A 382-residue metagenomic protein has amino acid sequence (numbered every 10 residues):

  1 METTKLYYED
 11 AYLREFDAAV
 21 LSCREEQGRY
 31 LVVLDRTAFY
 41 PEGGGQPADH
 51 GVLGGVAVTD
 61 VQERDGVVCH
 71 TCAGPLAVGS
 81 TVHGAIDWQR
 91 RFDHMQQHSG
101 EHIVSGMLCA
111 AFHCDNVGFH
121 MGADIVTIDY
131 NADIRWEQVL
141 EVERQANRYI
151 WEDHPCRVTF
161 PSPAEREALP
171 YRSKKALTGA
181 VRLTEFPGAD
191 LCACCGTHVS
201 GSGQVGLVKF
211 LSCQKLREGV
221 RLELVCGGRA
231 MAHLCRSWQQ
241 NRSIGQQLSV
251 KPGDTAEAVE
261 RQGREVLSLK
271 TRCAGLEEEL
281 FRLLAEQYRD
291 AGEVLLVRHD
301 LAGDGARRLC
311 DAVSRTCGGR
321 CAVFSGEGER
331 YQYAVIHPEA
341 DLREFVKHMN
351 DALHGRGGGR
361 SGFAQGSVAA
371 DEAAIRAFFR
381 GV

Functional and structural regions predicted by a protein language model:
M1-V382: A glycine- and charged-residue-rich anion-binding loop/surface
